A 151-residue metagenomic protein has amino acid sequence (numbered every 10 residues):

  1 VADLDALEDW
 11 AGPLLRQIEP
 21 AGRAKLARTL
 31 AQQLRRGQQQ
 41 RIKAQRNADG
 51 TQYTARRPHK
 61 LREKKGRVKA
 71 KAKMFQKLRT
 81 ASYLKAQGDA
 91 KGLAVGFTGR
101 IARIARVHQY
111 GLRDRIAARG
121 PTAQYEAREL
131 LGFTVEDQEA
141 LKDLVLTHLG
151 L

Functional and structural regions predicted by a protein language model:
V1-L151: Short, Lys/Arg-rich flexible segments
